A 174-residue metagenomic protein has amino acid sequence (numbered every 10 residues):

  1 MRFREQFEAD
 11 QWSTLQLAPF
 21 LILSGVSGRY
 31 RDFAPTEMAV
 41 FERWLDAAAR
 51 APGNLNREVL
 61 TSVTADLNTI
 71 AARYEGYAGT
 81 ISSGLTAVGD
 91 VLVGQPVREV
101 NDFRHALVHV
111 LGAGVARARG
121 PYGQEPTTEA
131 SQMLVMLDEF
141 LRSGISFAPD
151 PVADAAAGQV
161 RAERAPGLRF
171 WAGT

Functional and structural regions predicted by a protein language model:
M1-T174: Small-residue-enriched hydrophobic alpha-helices in membranes
